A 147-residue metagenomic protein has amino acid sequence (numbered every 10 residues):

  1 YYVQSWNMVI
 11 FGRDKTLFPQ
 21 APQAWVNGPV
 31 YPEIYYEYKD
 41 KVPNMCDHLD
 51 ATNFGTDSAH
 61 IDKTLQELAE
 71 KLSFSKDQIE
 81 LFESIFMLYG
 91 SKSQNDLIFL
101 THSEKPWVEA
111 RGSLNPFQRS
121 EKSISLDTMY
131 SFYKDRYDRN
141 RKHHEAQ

Functional and structural regions predicted by a protein language model:
Y1-Q147: Domain-edge interaction signal
